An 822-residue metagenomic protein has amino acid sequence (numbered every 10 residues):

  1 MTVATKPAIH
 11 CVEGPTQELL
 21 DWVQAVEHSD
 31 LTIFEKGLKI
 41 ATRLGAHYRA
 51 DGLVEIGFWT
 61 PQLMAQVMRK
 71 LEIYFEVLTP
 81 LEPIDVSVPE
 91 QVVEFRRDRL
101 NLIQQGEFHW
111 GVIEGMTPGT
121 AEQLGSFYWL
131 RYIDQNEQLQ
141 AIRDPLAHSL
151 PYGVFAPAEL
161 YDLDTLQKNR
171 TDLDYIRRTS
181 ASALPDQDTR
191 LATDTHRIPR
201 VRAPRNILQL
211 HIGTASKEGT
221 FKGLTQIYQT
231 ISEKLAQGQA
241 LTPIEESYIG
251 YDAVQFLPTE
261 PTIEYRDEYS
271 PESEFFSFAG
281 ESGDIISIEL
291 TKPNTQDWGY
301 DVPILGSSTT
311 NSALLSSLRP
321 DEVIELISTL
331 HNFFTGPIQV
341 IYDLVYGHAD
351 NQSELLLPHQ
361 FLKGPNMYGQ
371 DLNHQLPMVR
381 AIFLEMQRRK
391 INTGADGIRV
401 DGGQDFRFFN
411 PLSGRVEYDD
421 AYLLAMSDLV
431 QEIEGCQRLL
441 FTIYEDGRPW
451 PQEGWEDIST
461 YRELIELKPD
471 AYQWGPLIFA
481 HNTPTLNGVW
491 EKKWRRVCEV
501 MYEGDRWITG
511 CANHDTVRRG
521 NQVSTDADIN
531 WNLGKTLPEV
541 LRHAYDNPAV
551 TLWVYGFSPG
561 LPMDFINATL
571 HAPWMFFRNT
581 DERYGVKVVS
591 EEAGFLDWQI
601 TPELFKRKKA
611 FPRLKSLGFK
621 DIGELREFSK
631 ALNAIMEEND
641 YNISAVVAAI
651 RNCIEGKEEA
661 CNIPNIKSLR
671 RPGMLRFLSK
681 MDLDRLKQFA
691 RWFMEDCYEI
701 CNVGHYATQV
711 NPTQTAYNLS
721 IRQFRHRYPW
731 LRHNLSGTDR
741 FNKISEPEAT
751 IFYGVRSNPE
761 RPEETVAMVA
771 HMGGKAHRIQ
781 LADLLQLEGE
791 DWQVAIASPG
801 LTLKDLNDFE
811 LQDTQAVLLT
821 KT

Functional and structural regions predicted by a protein language model:
M1-L208, F221-A236, D252, H543-L552 (+1 more regions): Carbohydrate-interacting/catalytic domains
A203, I227-I263, E268, A279-W298 (+2 more regions): Catalytic domains of carbohydrate-active enzymes, especially glycoside hydrolases
P204, Y248-D252, T335-I338, D343 (+4 more regions): Short, well-ordered coil/turn segments that N-cap beta-strands
N206-L210, V254-F256, V340-L344, I398-V400 (+3 more regions): Hydrophobic faces of well-ordered beta-strands that scaffold small-molecule active sites in alpha/beta enzyme cores
H211-T225, D301-D321, P365-A381, G403-D420 (+1 more regions): The substrate-binding groove and active-site-proximal loops of carbohydrate-active enzymes, especially glycoside
R266-D321, D350-M378, E385-M386, N410-S413: Aromatic- and acidic-residue-enriched carbohydrate-binding clefts of CAZyme catalytic domains
F334, A349-R462, T516-R518: Active-site neighborhood of glycoside hydrolase catalytic domains
L357-H359, N373-Q375, S427-P559, F595-D640 (+2 more regions): Glycan-recognition surfaces
